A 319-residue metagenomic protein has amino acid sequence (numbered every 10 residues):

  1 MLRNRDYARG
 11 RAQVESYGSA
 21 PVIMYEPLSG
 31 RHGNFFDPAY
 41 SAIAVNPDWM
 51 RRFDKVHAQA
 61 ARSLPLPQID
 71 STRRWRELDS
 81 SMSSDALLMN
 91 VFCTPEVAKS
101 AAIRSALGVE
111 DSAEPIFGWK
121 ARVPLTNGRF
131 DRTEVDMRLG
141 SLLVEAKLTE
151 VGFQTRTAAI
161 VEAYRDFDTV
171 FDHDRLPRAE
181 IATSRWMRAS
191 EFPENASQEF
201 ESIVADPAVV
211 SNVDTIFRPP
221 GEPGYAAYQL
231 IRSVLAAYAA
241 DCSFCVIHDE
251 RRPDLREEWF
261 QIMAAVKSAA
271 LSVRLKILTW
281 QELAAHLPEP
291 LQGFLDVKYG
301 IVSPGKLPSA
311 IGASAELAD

Functional and structural regions predicted by a protein language model:
M1-N127, S309-D319: Nuclease-adjacent, charged terminal/linker segments that flank catalytic cores
M82, A86, N90, R129-R132 (+3 more regions): Short, well-structured alpha-helical interface segments that form or flank functional binding sites
C93-P95, V123-L125, L139-S141, K147-E150 (+1 more regions): Short, flexible loop/turn elements at secondary-structure junctions
A113-G140, E150, W186-P193, E222-Y225: Active-site metal-binding core of divalent-cation-utilizing nuclease and nuclease-like domains
M137-E150, V209-N212, S233: Conserved catalytic cores of phosphodiester-cleaving nucleases, focusing on short active-site segments
V151-T155, P253-R256: Short catalytic/ligand-binding loop motif for oxyanion handling, primarily in non-cytosolic enzymes, centered on
T157-A239, S243-F244: Acidic, metal/cofactor-coordinating or nucleic-acid-engaging core segments within structured domains
E201-A205, N212-V213, P219-D319: Non-catalytic C-terminal interaction segments of nucleic acid-processing enzymes
